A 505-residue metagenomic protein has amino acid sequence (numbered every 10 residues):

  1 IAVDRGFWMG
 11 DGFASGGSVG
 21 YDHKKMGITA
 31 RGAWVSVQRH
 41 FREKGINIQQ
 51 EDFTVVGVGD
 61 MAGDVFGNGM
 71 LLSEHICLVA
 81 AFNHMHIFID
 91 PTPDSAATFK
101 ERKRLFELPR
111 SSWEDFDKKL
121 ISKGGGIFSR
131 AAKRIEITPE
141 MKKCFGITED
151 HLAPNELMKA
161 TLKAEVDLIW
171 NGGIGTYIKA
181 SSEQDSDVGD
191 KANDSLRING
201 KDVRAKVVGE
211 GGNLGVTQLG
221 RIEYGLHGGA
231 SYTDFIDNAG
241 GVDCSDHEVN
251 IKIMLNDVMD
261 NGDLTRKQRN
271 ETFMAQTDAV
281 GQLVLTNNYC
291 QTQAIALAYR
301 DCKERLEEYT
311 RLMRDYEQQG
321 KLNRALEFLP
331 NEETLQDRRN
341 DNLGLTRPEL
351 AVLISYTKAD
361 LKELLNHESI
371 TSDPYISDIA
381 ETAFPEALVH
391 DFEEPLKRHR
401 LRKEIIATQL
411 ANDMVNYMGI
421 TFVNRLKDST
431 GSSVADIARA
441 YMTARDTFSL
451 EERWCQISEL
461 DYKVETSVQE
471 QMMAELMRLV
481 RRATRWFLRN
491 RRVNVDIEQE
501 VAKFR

Functional and structural regions predicted by a protein language model:
I1-R505: Non-transmembrane, aqueous-exposed alpha-helical and coiled segments at domain scale
